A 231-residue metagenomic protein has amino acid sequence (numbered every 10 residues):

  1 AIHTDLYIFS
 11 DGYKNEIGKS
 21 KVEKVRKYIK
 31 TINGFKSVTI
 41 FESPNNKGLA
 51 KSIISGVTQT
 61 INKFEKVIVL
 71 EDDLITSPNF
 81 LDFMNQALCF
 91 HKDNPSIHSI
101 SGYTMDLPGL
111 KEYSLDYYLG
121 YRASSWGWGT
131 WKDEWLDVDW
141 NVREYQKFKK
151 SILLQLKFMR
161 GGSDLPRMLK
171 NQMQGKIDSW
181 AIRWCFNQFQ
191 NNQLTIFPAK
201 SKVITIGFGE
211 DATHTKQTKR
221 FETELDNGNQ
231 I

Functional and structural regions predicted by a protein language model:
A1-V69, L74-I231: An acidic/histidine-cluster motif and surrounding catalytic segment that typifies divalent-metal-assisted enzyme active
